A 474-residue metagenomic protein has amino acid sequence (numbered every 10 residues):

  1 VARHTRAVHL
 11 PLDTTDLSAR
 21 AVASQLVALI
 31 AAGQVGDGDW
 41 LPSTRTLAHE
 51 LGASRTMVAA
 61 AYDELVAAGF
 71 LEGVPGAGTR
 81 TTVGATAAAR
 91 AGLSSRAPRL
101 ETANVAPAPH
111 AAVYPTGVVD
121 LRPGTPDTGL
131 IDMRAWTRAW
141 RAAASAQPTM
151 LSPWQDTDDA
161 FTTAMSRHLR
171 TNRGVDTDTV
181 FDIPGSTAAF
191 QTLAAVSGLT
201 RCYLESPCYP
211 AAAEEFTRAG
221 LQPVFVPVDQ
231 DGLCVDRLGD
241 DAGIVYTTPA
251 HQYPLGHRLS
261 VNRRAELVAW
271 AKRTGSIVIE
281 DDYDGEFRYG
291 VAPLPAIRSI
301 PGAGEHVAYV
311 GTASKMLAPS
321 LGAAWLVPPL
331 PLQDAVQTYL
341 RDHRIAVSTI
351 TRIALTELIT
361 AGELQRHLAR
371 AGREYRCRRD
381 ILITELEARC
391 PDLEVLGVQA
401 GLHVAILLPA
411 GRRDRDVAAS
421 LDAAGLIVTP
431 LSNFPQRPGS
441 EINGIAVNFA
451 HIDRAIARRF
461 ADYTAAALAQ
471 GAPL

Functional and structural regions predicted by a protein language model:
V1-R141, Q337, R341-S348, T356-I359 (+10 more regions): N-terminal basic, amphipathic alpha-helical segments
E64, Q222, I277, L426-I427: Residue-level detector of anion-binding/catalytic polar loops
G124-P126, P249-Y253, K315, I452: Short glycine-rich anion-binding loops that position phosphate/pyrophosphate groups of nucleotides and phosphorylated
Q147-T274, E286-A303, Y375, A472: Conserved core of the PLP fold type I
L204, F225, E280, V428-P430: Hydrophobic residues in well-ordered beta-strands that form the structural core
P293-S314, D334-A335, I445: Conserved active-site segment immediately N-terminal to the catalytic lysine that forms the internal aldimine
V310-G372: Conserved core segment of the aminotransferase class I/II
